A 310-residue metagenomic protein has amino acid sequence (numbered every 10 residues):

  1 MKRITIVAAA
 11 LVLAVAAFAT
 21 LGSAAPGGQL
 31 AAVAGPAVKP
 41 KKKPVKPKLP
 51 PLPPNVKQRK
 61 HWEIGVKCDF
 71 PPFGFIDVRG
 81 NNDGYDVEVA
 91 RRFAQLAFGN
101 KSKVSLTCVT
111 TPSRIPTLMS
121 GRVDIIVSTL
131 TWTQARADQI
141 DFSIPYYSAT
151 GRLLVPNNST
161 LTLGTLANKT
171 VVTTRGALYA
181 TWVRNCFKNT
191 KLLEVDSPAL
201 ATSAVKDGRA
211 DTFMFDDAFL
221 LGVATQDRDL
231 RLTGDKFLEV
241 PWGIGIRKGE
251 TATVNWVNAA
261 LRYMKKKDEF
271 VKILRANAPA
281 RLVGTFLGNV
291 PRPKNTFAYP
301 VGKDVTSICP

Functional and structural regions predicted by a protein language model:
G27-R79, T160-T170, F297-P310: Immediate post-signal peptide segment of exported/extracytoplasmic ligand-binding proteins
G28-K48, T181-V195, L232, R262-P310: Ligand-binding clefts/hinges and TM-proximal coupling segments of bilobed small-molecule sensing domains
K42-K46, V87-R91, Q95-L96, S159 (+3 more regions): Extended ligand-binding regions for polar small-molecule ligands
K46-S128: Extracytoplasmic small-molecule ligand-binding "clamshell" domains of the periplasmic binding protein/Venus flytrap
V66-P72, N82-A97, L130-Q134, S148-S203 (+2 more regions): Bilobed "Venus flytrap"/periplasmic-binding protein-like clamshell domains and structurally analogous long
R91, K103-L166, R231-G234, D304: Acidic, polar ligand-binding/catalytic clefts
V104-P116, N158, L193-S203, D207 (+1 more regions): Short helix-initiation/N-cap motifs at beta->coil->alpha
Y146-V155, D217, L221-L261, R281-I308: Periplasmic-binding protein-like
